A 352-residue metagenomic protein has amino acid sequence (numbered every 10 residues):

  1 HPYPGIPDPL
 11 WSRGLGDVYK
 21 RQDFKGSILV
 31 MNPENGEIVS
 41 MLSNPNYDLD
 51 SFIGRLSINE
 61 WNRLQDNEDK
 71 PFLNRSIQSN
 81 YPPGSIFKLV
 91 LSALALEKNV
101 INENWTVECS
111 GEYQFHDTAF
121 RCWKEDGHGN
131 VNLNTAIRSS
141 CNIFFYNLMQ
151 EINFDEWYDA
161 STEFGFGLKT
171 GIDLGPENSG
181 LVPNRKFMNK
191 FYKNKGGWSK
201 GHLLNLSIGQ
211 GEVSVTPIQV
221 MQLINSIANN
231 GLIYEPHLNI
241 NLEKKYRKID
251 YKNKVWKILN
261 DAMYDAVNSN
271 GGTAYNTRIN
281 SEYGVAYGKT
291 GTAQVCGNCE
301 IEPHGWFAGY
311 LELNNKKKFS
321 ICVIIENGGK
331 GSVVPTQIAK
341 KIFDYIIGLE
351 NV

Functional and structural regions predicted by a protein language model:
H1-Y19: Single conserved hydrophobic/aromatic residue that forms the stacking wall/gate of nucleotide- or nucleobase-binding
I6, V18-Y19, V30, D250 (+3 more regions): Hydrophobic aliphatic residue packing
R13, D17-E34: A conserved hydrophobic secondary-structure block that centers on an alpha-helix together with its immediately flanking
R21, M149, M263, F343-I347: Hydrophobic residues within well-ordered, non-membrane alpha-helices that form the packing/core of soluble catalytic
P33-S85, V90-N327, G331: Beta-lactam-recognizing serine transpeptidase/beta-lactamase-like catalytic domain environment
V220, G331-F343: Short, charged, low-complexity patches
K244, I338-V352: Short, gly/Ser/Thr-rich active-site loops of penicillin-recognizing serine hydrolases
